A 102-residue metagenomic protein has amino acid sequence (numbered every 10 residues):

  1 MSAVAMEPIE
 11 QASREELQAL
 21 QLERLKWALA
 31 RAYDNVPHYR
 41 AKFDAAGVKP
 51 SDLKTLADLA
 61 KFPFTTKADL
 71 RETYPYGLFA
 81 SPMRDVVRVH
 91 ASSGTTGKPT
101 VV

Functional and structural regions predicted by a protein language model:
M1-A91, G97-V102: Nucleotide 5′-phosphate-binding alpha/beta core
